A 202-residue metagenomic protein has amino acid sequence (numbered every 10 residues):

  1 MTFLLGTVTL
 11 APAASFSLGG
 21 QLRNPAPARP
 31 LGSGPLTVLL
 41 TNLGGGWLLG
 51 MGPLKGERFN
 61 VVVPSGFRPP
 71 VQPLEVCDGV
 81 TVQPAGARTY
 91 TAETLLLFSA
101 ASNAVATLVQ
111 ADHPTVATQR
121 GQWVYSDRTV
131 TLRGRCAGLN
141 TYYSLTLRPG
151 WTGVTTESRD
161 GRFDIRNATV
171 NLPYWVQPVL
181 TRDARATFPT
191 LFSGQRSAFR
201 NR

Functional and structural regions predicted by a protein language model:
M1-T7: Bacterial N-terminal signal peptides
A11-S15: Boundary at the C-terminal end of the N-terminal hydrophobic targeting segment
F16-A26: A short, amphipathic beta-strand motif
A26-G44: Short, ordered, surface-exposed loop/turn motifs in non-cytosolic proteins
W47-G56: Short, acidic Ser/Thr/Gly-rich low-complexity loop/linker segments typical of extracellular and cell-surface proteins
G56-P64: Short, surface-exposed beta-strand/beta-hairpin micro-motifs centered on an aromatic residue
R68-L108, L132-C136: Short, aromatic- and glycine-rich surface loops/edge beta-strands on solvent-exposed regions
Q119-R200: Extracytoplasmic cysteine-anchoring/structural motifs
